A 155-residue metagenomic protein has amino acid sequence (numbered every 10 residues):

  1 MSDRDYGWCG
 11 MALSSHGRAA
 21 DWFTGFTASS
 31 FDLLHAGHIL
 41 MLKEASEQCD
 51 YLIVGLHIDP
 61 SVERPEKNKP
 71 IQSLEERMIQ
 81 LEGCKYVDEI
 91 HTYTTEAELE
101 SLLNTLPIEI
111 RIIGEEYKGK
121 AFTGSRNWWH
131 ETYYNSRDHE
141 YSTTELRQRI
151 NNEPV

Functional and structural regions predicted by a protein language model:
M1-V155: Nucleotidyltransferase catalytic core that binds NTPs
